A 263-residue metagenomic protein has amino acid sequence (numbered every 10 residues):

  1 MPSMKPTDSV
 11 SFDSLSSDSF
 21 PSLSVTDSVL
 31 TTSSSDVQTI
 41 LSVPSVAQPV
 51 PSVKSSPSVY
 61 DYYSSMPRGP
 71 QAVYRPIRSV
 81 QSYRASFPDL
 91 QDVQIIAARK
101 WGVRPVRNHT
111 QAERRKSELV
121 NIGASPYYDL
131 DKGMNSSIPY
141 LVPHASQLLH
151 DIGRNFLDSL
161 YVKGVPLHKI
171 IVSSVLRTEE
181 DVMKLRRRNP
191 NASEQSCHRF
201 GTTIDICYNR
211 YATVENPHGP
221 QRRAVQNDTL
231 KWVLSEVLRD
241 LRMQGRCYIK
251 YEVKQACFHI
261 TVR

Functional and structural regions predicted by a protein language model:
M1-V103: N-terminal secretory targeting signals
S55, V59-Y62, L141-L148, I152 (+3 more regions): Stable alpha-helical elements in mature extracytoplasmic
K116-V165: Active-site acidic/histidine clusters and adjacent loop/turn architecture that either coordinate catalytic ions
D131-H144, I170-V172, N216-D228, T261-V262: Second-shell loop/turn segments in exported
L148-K163, R188-N191, N209, V237-Q244: Structured segments of extracytoplasmic/periplasmic soluble domains in secreted or envelope-associated proteins
G153, L157, V165-R187: Extended, low-complexity, intrinsically disordered C-terminal regulatory tails of eukaryotic serine/threonine kinases
V182-H198: Active-site-adjacent substructure of cysteine-protease-like catalytic cores
S193-R263: Catalytic cores and adjacent binding grooves of peptidoglycan-active enzymes
